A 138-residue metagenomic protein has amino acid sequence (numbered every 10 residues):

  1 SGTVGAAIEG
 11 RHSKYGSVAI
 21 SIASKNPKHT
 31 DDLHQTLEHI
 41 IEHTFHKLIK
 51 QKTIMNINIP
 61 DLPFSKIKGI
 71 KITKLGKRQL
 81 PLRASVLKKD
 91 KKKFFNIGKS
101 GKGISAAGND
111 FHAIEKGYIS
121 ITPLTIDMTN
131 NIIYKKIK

Functional and structural regions predicted by a protein language model:
S1-I22: Internal, conserved structured core segments that host functional sites
G2, H29, A113: Short, contiguous, pocket-lining structural segments that sit at or immediately flank catalytic/ligand-binding sites
Y15-V18, H29, H34: Hydrophobic, aromatic-enriched interface-forming segments
A23-P27: Acidic, glycine-rich active-site loops and adjacent beta-strand->loop/helix elements that engage anionic groups
D32-K138: Electrostatically charged, flexible surface regions
